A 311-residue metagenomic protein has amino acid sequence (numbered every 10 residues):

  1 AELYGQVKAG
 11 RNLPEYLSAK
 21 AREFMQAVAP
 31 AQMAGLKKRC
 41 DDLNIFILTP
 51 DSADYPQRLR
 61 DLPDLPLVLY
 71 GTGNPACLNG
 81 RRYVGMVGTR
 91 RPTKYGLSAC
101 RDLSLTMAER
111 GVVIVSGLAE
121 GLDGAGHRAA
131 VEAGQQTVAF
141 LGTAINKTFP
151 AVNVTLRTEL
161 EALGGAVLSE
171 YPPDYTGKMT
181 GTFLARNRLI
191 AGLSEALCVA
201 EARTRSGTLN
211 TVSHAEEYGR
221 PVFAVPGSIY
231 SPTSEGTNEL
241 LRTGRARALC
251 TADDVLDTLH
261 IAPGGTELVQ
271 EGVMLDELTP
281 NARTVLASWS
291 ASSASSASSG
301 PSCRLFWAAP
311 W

Functional and structural regions predicted by a protein language model:
A1-A53, P301: Short, small/acidic-rich helices and loops at N termini and domain boundaries of DNA replication/processing enzymes
D41-L43, I47-W311: Glycine-biased, small-residue-rich flexible motifs in mid-sequence functional cores and linkers
